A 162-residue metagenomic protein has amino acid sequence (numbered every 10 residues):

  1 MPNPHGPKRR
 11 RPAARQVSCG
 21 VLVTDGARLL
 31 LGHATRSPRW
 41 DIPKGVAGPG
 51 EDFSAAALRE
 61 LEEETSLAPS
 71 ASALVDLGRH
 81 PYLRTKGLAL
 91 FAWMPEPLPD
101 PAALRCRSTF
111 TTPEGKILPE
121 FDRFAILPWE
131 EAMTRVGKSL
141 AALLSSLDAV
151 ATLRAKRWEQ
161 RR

Functional and structural regions predicted by a protein language model:
P2-I42, F91: N-terminal strand-loop-strand
H5-R11, L77, F110-K116: Short, P/G- and charge-enriched loop/turn segments at secondary-structure junctions
T24-A68: Conserved Nudix-box catalytic region and its N-terminal flanking loop in Nudix hydrolases and closely related
D25-R28, M94-L98, W129-E131: Short loop segments at secondary-structure junctions
A68-G78, D100: A short coil-to-beta-strand element that immediately follows conserved catalytic motifs
H80-E114, A125, S145-R154: Active-site-adjacent beta-strand/loop module that shapes the phosphate/pyrophosphate-binding cleft
K116-R135: Alpha-helix-centered segments that form part of catalytic cores
W129-R162: Charged phosphate-binding loop/patch that engages nucleotide di/tri-phosphates or the phosphate backbone of nucleic
